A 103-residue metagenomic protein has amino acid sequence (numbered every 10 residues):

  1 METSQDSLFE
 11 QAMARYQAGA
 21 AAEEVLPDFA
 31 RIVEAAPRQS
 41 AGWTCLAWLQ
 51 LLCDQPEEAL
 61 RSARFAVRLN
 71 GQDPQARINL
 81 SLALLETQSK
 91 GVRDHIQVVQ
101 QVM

Functional and structural regions predicted by a protein language model:
M1-L8, I32-E34: TPR-adjacent "capping" and linker segments in tetratricopeptide-repeat scaffold/adaptor proteins
E10, Y16: Ligand-binding pocket scaffold of soluble enzyme catalytic domains
Q17-R31, C53-F65, T87-Q100: Structural signature of tandem alpha-helical TPR/SEL1-like repeats, specifically the intra-repeat loop/turn
A63, L69, L82-A83: Alpha-helical protein-protein interaction scaffolds
